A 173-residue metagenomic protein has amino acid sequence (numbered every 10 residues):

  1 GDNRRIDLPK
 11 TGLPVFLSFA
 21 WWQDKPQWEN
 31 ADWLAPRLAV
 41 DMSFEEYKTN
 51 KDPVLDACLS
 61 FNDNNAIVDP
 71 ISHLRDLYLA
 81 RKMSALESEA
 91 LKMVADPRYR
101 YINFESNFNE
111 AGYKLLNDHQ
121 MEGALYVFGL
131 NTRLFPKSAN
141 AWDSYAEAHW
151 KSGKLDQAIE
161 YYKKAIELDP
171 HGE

Functional and structural regions predicted by a protein language model:
G1-R100: C-terminal "post-core" interaction segments
E105, A139-N140: Helix-start (N-cap) detector for alpha-helical repeat units in TPR-like alpha-solenoids, especially tetratricopeptide
